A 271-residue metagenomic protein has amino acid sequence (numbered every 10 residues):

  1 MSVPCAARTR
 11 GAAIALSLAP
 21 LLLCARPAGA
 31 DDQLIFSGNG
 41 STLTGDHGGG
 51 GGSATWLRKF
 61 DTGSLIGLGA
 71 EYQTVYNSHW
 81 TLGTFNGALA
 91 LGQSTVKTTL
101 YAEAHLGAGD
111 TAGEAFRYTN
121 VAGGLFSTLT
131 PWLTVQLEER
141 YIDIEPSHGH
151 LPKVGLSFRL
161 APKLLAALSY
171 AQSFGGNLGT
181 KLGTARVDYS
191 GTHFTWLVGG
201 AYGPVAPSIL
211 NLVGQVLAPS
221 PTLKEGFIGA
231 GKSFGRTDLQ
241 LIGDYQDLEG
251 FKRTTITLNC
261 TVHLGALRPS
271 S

Functional and structural regions predicted by a protein language model:
S2-A15: Bacterial N-terminal signal peptides that target proteins for export
G38-S53, A70-A90, T98-T257: Outer-membrane beta-barrel translocator/channel fold
A54-G63: Short, flexible N-terminal segments of the mature chain
R268-S271: Short, solvent-exposed mixed-charge patches
